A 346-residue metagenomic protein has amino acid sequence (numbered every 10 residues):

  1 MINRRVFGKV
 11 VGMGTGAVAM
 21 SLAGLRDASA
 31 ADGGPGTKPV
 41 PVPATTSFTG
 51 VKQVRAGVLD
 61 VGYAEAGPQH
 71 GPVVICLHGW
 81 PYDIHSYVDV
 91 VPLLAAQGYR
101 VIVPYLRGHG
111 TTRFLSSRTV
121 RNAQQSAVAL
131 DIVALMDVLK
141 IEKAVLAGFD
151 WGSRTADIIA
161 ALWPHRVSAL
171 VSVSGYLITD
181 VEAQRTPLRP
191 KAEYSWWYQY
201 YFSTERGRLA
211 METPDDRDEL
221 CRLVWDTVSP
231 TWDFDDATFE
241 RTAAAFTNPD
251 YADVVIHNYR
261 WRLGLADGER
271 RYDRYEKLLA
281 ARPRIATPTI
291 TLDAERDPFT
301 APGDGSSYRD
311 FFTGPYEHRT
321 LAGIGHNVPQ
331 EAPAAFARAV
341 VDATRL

Functional and structural regions predicted by a protein language model:
M1-T15: N-terminal secretory signal peptides and thylakoid transit peptides that target proteins across membranes
A28-A30: Boundary at the C-terminal end of the N-terminal hydrophobic targeting segment
G33-G50, V58-V61, A66, V73 (+3 more regions): Flexible "cap/lid" subdomain of the alpha/beta-hydrolase fold that forms the substrate-access gate
A66-R113: Conserved HGGG/HGGXW glycine-rich cap/lid loop of the alpha/beta-hydrolase fold
G79, D150, Q330-E331: Conserved acidic functional residues
I132, F336, V340: Hydrophobic "lid"/C-terminal helical patch of Rossmann-like NAD(P)-dependent dehydrogenase/epimerase domains
I324-A332: Catalytic histidine-centered segment of alpha/beta-hydrolase-like enzymes
V340-L346: Short, hydrophobic alpha-helical segments
